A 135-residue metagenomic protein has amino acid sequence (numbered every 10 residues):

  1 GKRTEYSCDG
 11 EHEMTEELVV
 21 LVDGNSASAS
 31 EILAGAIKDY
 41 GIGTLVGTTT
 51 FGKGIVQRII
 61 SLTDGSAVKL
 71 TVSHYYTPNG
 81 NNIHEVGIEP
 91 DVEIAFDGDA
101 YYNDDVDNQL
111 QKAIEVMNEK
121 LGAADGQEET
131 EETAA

Functional and structural regions predicted by a protein language model:
G1-E5, K38-D39, V46: Glycine- and acidic-residue-enriched helix-capping/beta->alpha junction motif
G1-S28, I55-S61, Y76: Gly/Ser/Thr-rich loop/hinge elements
Y6, D39, S61-T63, I94-A135: C-terminal recognition in membrane/secretory proteostasis and scaffolding
E17-V22, T44-G47, K69, H84: Structural recognition of the beta-strand scaffold that forms the well-ordered cores of secreted hydrolase catalytic
L18, I37, G80, A113: Terminal peptide-recognition signature
N25, Y40-K53: Short, well-structured beta-strand/strand-turn elements
A27-S28, T44, T77-P78, Y101 (+1 more regions): Short beta-strands and strand-coil junctions in structured, solvent-facing domains, enriched
Q57-R58, V68-A100: Conserved P-loop NTPase
